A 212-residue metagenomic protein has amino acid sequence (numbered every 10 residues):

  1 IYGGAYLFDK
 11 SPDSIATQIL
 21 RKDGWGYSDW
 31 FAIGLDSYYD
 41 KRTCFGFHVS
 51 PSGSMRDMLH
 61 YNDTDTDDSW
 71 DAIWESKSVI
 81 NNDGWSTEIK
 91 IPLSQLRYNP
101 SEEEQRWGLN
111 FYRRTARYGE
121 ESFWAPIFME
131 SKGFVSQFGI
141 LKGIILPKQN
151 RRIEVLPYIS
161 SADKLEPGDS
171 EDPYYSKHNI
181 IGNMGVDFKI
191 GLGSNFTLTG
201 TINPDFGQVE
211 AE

Functional and structural regions predicted by a protein language model:
I1-E212: Structural preference for beta-rich elements and adjacent junctions enriched in aromatics
